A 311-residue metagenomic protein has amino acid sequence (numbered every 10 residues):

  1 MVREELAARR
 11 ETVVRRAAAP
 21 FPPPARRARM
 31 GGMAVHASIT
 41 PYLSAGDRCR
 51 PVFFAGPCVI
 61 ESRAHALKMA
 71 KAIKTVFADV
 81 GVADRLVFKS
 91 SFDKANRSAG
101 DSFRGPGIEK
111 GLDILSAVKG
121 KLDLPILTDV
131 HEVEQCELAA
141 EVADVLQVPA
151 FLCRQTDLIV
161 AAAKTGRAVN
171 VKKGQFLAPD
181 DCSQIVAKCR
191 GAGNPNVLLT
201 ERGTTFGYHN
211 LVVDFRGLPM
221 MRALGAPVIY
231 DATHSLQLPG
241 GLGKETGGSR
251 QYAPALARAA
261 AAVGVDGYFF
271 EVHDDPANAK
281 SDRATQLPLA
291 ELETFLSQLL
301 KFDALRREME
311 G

Functional and structural regions predicted by a protein language model:
V14, F21-P22, R29: Short, positively charged and aromatic/hydrophobic N-terminal segments
M30-F53, R307-E310: N-terminal amphipathic alpha-helix/helix-capping segment at the start of soluble metabolic enzymes
R48-V52, V82-L86, L122-I126, V142-D144 (+4 more regions): Short, well-ordered coil/turn segments that N-cap beta-strands
P57-A66, L86-I108, V272-R283: Glycine-rich, proline-tolerant flexible connector loops at the mouths of alpha/beta enzymes
G100-E109, V145-L152, Y208-F215, L236-A261 (+2 more regions): Active-site-adjacent loop and "lid" segments of alpha/beta metabolic enzymes
F103-I126, A162-A168, P219-G225, T285-L305: Alpha-helix-loop-beta-strand connector modules within alpha/beta enzyme cores
P106-G107, L124-E132, D144-D157, A168-P179 (+1 more regions): Catalytic beta/alpha-barrel core
G166-V272: Catalytic alpha/beta core domains of metabolic enzymes, predominantly
